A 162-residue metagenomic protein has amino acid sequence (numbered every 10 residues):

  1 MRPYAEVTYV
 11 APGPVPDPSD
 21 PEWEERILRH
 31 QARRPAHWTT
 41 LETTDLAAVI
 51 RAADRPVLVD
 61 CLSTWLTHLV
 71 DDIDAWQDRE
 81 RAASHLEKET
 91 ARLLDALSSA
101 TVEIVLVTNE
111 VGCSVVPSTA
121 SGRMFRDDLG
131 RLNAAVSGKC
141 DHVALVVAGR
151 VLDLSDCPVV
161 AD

Functional and structural regions predicted by a protein language model:
M1-A52: Conserved P-loop
V7, V57, V143-L145: Short, well-ordered beta-strand core segments
P14-V15, T64, G112-S114: A short, flexible beta-alpha/helix-coil linker loop
E24, A53-R55, P158-V160: Surface-exposed beta-strand edges and their flanking turn/coil or helix-capping segments
R33-I73, Q77-K88, S98: Portal/gating segments that form or line small-molecule/metal binding sites
L69-D162: Replace "adjacent to P-loop NTPase cores in ATP/GTP-dependent enzymes" with "adjacent to NTP-binding cores
